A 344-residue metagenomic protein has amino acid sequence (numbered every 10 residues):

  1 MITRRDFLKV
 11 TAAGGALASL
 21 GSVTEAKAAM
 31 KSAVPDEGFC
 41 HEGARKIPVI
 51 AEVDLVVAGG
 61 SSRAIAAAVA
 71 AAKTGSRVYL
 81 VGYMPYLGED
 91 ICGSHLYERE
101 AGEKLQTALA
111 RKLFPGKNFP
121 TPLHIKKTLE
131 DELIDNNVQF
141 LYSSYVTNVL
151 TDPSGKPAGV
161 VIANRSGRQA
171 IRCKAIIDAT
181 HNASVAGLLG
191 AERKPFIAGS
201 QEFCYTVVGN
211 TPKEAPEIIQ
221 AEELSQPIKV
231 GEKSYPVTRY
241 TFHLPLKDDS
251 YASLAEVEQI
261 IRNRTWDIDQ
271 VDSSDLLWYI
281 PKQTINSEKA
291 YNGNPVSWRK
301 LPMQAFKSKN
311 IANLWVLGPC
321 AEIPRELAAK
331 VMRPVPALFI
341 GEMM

Functional and structural regions predicted by a protein language model:
D6-A28: N-terminal export signals
H41-E42, K46-I47, D90, G102-E103 (+5 more regions): Flavin (FAD/FMN)-binding glycine-rich loop and adjacent Rossmann-like elements that form
I50-S61: Beta1/beta-strand and adjacent pyrophosphate-binding region of the FAD-binding site in flavoprotein oxidoreductases
A64: N-terminal Rossmann-fold NAD(P) dinucleotide-binding loop
K73-D90: Glycine-rich FAD pyrophosphate-binding loop
P85-T107: Conserved N-terminal glycine-rich FAD pyrophosphate-binding loop of Rossmann-like flavoproteins
P115-T128: Short beta-strand to alpha-helix junction loop
K126-F140: Helical element adjacent to the flavin cofactor pocket in flavoenzyme catalytic cores
